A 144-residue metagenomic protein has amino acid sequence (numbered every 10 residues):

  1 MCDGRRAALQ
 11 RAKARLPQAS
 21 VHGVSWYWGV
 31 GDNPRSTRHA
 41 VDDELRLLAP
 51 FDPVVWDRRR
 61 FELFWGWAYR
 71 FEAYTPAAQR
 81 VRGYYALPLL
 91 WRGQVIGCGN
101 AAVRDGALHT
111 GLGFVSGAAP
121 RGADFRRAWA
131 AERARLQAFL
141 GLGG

Functional and structural regions predicted by a protein language model:
M1-G144: Long, charged, low-complexity, helical-prone intrinsically disordered regions
